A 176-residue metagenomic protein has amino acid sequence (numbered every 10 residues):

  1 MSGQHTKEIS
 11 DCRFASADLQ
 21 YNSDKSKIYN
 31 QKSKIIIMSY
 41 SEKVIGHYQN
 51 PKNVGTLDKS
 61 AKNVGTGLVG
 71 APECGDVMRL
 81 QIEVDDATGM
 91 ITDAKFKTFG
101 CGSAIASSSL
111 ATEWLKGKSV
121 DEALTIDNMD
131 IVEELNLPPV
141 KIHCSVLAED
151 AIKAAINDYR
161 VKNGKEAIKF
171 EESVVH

Functional and structural regions predicted by a protein language model:
M1-I37, V174-V175: Short, basic, low-complexity termini and linkers enriched in Ser/Thr/Gly/Pro that act as targeting/leader peptides
M38-K59, G65-G67, K118-H176: C-terminal binding/interaction regions
N50, T56, A94-G102: Long, acidic, intrinsically disordered low-complexity segments
P51-I91: Structured beta-strand/loop patches that form or line metal/cofactor-binding pockets in enzymes
C74, T98-A106, C144: Short, thiol/selenol-centered motifs that function as redox-active sites or metal-ligating centers
D85-F96, M129-E134: Glycine/charged-rich beta-loop-alpha catalytic/anionic-binding loops adjacent to active sites
S103-K118: Alpha-helical support elements that line or immediately flank enzyme active sites and cofactor-binding pockets
